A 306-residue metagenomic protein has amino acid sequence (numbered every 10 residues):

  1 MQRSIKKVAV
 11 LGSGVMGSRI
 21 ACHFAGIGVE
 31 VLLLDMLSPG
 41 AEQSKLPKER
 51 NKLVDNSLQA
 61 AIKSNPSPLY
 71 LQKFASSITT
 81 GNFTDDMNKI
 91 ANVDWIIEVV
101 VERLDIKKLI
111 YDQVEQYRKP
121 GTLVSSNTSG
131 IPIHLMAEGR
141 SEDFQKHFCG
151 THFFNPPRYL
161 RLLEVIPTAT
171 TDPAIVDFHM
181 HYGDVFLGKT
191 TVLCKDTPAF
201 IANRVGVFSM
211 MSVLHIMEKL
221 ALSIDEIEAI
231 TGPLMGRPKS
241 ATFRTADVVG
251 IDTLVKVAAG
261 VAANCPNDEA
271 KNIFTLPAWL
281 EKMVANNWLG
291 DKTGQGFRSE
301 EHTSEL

Functional and structural regions predicted by a protein language model:
M1-S304: N-terminal glycine-rich phosphate-binding loop for ADP-containing cofactors
